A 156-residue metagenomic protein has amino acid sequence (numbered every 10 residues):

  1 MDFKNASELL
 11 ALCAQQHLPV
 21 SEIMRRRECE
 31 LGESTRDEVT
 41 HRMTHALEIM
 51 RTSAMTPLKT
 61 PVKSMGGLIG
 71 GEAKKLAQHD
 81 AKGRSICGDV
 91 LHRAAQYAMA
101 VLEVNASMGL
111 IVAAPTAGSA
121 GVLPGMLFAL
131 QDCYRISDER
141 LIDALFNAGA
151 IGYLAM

Functional and structural regions predicted by a protein language model:
M1-G109: Generic N-terminal targeting/processing segments that precede catalytic cores or assembly contacts
M108-M126: Conserved phosphate/anionic-ligand binding catalytic regions in large, soluble enzymes, centered on
P124-I136: Alpha-helical support elements that line or immediately flank enzyme active sites and cofactor-binding pockets
N147-M156: A structural-propensity feature for long, helix-poor, extended segments
